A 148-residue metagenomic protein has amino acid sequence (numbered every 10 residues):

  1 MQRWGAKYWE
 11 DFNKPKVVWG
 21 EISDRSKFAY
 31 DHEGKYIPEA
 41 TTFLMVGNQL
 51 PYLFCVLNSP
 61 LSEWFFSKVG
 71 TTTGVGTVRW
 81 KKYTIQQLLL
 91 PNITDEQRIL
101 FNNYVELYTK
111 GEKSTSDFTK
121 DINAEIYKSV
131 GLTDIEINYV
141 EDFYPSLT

Functional and structural regions predicted by a protein language model:
M1-R98, K128, S146: Polybasic, glycine- and aromatic-enriched phosphate-binding surface used to engage nucleic acids
N92-T148: Non-catalytic DNA-recognition/assembly elements of restriction-modification systems
